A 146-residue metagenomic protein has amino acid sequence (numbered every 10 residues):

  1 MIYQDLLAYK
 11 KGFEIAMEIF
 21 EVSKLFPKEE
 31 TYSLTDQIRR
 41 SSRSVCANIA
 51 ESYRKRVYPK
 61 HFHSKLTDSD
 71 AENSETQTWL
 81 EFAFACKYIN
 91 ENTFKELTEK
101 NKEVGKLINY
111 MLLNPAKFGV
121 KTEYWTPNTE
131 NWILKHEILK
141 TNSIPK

Functional and structural regions predicted by a protein language model:
M1-N48, K55-K146: Short, C-terminally biased terminal segments at protein or domain edges
